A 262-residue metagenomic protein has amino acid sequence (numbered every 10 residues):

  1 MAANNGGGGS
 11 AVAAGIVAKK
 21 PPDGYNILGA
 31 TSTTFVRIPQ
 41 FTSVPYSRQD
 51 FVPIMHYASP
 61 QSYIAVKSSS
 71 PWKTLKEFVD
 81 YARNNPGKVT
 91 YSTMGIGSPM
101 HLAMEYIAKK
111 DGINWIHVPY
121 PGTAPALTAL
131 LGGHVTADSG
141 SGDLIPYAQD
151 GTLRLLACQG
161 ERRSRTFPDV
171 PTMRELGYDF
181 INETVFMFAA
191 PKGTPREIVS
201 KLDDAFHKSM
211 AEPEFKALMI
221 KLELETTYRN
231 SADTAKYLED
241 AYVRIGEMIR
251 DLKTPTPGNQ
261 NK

Functional and structural regions predicted by a protein language model:
M1-G8, R48-D50, G87-T90, K109-P121 (+4 more regions): A local structural motif
N4, G9, I16, P21 (+9 more regions): Conserved functional loop/turn residues at catalytic and ligand-binding sites
S10-A11, R48, W72-L75, T123-A124 (+3 more regions): Structural motif corresponding to alpha-helix initiation and N-cap regions
V12-P22, Y106-K110, A124-V135, I145-T152 (+1 more regions): Short helices/loops that flank or line small-molecule/ion binding pockets
I16-N26, S32, I38-P125, M173-Y178 (+1 more regions): Hinge/capping helix and adjacent helix->loop/strand transition within the periplasmic-binding protein
I27-A30, Y120, S139-G140, C158 (+1 more regions): Short beta-strand and adjacent tight-turn residues that come in two discontinuous sequence segments and form the edges
T33-S43, Y106-K110, A137-P168, G246: A ligand-binding cleft/hinge motif common to bilobed small-molecule-binding domains
K109-K110, R196-K262: An extracytoplasmic/periplasmic, membrane-proximal ligand-sensing/linker region
